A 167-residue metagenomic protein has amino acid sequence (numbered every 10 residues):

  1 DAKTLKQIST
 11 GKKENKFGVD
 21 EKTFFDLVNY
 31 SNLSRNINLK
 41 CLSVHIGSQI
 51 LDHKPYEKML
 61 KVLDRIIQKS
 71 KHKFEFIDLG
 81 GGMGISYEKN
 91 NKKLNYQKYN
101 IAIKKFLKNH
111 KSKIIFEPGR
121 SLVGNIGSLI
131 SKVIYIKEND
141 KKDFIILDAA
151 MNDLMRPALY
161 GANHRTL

Functional and structural regions predicted by a protein language model:
D1-F76, I85, I134, G161: Active-site-proximal beta-alpha core segment in soluble small-molecule metabolic enzymes
D1-T4, E75-N91, I115-G127, D153-M155: Flexible glycine/acidic-rich beta-alpha junction loops that bind and position SAM and/or redox cofactors in anaerobic
I8-S9, D78, L107, L122 (+1 more regions): Solvent-exposed alpha-helices and their adjacent loops that cap or buttress functional pockets in soluble metabolic
N15, R35, K40, E75 (+4 more regions): Structural beta-strand/beta-sheet cores of well-ordered domains, especially the beta-sheet scaffolds that support
S43-I46, G81, P118, A149: Short, structured patches in soluble enzyme cores that scaffold and shape functional sites
D52-K58, S86-K98, G124-Y135: Short glycine/threonine-rich loop-to-helix capping motif typified by GTGT followed within a few residues by an Asp-Pro
L63-K69, Y99-H110: Alpha-helix-loop-beta-strand connector modules within alpha/beta enzyme cores
A102, K111-L167: Charged (often Lys/Glu-rich) extended helix/loop segments that serve as interaction or gating elements
